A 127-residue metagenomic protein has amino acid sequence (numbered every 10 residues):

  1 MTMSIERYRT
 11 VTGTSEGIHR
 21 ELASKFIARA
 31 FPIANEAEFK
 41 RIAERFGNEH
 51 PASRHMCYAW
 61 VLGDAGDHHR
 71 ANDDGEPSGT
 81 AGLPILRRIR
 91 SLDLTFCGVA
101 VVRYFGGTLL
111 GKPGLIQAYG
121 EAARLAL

Functional and structural regions predicted by a protein language model:
M1-T80: C-terminal regulatory domains involved in ligand/effector binding and gene-expression control
K40, G79, L83, P113 (+1 more regions): Short, well-ordered alpha-helical segments
G47, I89-L94, G120, R124-L127: Signal for well-folded cores of large energy- and translation-related assemblies
S53-C57, A81-L86, A123-L127: Glycine-rich loops and low-complexity Gly/Arg-rich segments that provide flexible linkers or classic glycine-based
V61-H69, G107, G111, A122: Charge-rich, low-complexity amphipathic helices in intrinsically disordered tails/linkers adjacent to domains
D73-L109: Conserved interaction-surface patches within small, structured recognition/assembly domains
G98-V101, T108-L127: Glycine- and Gly-Pro-enriched alpha-helical subdomains that act as flexible, kink-prone "lid/hinge" or packing modules
